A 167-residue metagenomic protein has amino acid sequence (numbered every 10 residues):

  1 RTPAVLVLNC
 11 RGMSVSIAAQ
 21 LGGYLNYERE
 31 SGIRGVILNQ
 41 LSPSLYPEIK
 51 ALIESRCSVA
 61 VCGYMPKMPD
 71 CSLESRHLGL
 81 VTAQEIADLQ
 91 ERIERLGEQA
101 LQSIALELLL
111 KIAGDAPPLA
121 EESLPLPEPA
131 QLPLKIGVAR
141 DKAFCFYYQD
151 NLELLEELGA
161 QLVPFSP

Functional and structural regions predicted by a protein language model:
R1-R11: Inter-motif core of Ras-like GTPase G domains
T2-A4, E30-R34, C57-V61, P133 (+1 more regions): Short coil/turn connectors at secondary-structure junctions
L6-L8, G35-V36, G63, V138: Structural beta-sheet core signal
L8, M65-M68, S166: Residues at the C-termini of beta-strands that transition into short coil/loop
N9-C10, L38-P43, A139-K142: Structural motif
S14-E128: Internal gly/pro-rich beta-alpha loop/helix module that stabilizes soluble enzyme cofactors or their anionic handles
L132-P167: Phosphate-binding active sites in nucleotide-utilizing proteins
